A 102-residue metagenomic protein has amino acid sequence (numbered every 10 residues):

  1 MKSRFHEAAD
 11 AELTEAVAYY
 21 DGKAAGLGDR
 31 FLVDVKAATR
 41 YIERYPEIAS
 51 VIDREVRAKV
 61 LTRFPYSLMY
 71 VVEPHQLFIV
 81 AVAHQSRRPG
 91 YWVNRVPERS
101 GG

Functional and structural regions predicted by a protein language model:
M1-L32, G102: Arg/Lys-rich, positively charged N-terminal/basic patches that mediate binding to nucleic acids
E15, Y19-G22, Y41-R44, I48 (+1 more regions): Conserved amphipathic alpha-helical interaction elements at protein-protein interfaces in regulatory, energy-coupling
D29, S50-I52, Y91: Short, hydrophobic secondary-structure boundary micro-motifs
A37-T62: A short, surface-exposed loop/turn module that caps and links secondary-structure elements
S67, V71-G102: Enriched for short, Lys/Arg-rich terminal
